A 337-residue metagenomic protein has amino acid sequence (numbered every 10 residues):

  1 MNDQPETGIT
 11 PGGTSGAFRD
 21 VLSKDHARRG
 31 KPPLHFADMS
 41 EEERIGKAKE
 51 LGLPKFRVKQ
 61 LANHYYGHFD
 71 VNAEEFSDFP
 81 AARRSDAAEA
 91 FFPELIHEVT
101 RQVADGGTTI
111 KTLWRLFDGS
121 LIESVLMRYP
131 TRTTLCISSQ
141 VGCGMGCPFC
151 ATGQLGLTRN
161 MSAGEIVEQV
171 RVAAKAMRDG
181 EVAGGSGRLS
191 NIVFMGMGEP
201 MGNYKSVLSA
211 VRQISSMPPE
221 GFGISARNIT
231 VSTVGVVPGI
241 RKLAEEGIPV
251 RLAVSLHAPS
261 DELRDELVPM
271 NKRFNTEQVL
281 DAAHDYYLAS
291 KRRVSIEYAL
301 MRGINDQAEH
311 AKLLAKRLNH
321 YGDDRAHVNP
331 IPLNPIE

Functional and structural regions predicted by a protein language model:
M1-T133: Flexible, acidic/Gly-rich N-terminal and inter-domain linker regions that tether and position cofactor-handling modules
K55, S77, I137, N160 (+2 more regions): Non-catalytic, surface-exposed connector residues within folded enzymatic/regulatory domains
H68, T131, T152-L157, S260-D261 (+2 more regions): A short, flexible beta-alpha/helix-coil linker loop
A104, S138-S139, S232, S255: Short linear Ser/Thr-Pro motifs
R128-K175, D179: Canonical Radical SAM [4Fe-4S] cluster-binding loop centered on the CxxxCxxC motif and its immediate flanking residues
A174-E337: Conserved AdoMet/S-adenosylmethionine-binding subsite of the radical SAM
